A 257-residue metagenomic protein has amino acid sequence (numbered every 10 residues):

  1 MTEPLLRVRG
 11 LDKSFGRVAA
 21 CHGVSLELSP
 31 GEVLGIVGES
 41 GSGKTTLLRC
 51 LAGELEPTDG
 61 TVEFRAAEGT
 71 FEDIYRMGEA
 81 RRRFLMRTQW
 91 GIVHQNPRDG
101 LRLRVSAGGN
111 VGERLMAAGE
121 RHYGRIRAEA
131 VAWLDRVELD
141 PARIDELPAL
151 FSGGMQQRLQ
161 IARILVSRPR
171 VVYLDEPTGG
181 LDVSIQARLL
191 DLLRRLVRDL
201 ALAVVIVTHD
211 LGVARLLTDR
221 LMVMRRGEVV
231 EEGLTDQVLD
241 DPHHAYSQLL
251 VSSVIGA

Functional and structural regions predicted by a protein language model:
A52: Helix-to-loop junction immediately C-terminal to a conserved catalytic motif
T61-F84: ABC ATPase NBD Q-loop/coupling interface
R125-A142, V251: Conserved ABC ATPase "signature" region
L147-F151, M155: Conserved ABC ATPase signature
E232-G233: ABC ATPase "signature
